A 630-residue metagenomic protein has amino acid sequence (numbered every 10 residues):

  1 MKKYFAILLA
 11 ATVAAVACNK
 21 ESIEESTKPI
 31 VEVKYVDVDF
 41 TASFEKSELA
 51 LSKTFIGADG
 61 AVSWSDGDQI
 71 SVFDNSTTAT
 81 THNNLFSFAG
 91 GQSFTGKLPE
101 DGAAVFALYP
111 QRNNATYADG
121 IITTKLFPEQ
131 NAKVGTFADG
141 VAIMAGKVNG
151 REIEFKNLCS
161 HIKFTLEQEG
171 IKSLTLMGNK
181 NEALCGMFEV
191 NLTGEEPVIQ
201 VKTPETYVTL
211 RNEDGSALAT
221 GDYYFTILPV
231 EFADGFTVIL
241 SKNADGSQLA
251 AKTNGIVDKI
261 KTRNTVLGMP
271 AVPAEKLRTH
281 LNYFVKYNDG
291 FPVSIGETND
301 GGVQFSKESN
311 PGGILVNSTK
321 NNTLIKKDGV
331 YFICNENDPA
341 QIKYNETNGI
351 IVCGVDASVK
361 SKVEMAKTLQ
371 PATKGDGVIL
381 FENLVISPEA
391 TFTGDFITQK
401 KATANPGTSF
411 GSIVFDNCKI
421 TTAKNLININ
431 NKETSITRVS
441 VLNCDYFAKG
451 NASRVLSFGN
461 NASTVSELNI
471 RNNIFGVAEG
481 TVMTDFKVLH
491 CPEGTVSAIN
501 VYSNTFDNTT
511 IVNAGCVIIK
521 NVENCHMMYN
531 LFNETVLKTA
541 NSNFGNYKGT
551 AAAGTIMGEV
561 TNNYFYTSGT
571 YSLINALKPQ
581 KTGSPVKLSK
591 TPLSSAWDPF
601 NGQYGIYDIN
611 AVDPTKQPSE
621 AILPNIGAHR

Functional and structural regions predicted by a protein language model:
K2-A11, V16-E297: Sec-type signal peptide cleavage vicinity
T165-T220, F447, L456-S463, G476-T495 (+3 more regions): Short helix-loop boundary/capping segments
L281-Y344, D613-K616, E620, N625-A628: Acidic Gly/Asp/Thr-rich repetitive segments characteristic of extracellular carbohydrate-active and adhesion proteins
K326, D338-C353, K360-F410, K424 (+1 more regions): Extracellular beta-strand-rich solenoid/capping regions of secreted or surface-exposed proteins that bind or remodel
Q341-I342, K362-T368, E389-F396, T421-I429 (+5 more regions): Short glycine/acidic-rich loop motifs that flank beta-strands on beta-rich extracellular proteins
G349, C353, D376-P388, S409-T422 (+5 more regions): Right-handed parallel beta-helix
K548-R630: Acidic, glycine- and Ser/Thr-rich low-complexity intrinsically disordered tracts in extracellular/secreted proteins
